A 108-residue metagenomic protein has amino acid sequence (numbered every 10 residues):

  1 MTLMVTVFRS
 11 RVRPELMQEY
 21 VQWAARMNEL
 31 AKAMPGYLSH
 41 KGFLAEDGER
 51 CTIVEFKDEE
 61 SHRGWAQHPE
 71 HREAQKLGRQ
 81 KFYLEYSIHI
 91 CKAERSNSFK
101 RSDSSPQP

Functional and structural regions predicted by a protein language model:
M1-R50, K57-Q67, Y83-P108: Short S/T/G/P-rich N-terminal loop/turn motif that feeds into the first structured element of a domain
L77: Electropositive, surface-exposed helix/loop patches at the edges of structured domains that serve as adaptable
